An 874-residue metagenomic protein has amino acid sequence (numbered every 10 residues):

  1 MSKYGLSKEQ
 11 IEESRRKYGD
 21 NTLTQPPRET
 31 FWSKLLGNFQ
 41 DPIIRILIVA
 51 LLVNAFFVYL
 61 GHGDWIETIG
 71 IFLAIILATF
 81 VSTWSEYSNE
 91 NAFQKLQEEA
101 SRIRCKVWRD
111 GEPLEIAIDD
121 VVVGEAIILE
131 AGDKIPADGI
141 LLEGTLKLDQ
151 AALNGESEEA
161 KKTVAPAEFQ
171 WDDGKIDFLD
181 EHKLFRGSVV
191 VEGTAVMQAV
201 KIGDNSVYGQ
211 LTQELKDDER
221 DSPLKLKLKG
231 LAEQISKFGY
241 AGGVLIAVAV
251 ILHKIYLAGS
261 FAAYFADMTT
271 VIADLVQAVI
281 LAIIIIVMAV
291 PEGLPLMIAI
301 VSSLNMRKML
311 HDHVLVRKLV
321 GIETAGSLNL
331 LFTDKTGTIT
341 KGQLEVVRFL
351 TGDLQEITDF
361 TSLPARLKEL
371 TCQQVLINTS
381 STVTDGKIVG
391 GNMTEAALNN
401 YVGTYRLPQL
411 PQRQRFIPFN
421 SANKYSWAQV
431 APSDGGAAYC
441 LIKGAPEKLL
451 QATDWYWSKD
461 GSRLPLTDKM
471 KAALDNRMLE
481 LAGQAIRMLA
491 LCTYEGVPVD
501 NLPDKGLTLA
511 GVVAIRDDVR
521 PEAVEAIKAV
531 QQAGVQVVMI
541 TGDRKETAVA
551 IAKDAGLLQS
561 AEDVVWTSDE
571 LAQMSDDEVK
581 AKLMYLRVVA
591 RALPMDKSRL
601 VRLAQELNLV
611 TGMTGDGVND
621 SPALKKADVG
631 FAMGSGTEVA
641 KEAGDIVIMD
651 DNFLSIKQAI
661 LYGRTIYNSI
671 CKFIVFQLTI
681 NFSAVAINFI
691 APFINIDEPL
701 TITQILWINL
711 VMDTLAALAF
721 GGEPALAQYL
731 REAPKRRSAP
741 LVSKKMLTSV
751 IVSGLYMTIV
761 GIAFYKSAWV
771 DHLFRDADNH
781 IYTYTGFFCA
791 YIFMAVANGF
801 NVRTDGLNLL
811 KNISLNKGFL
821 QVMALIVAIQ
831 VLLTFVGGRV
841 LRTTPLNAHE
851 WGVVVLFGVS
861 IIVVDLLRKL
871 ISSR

Functional and structural regions predicted by a protein language model:
M1-P734, A739-V742, L755, F788 (+1 more regions): Conserved cytosolic headpiece of P-type ATPases
G63, T748-F764, F793: Alpha-helical transmembrane segments of multi-pass integral membrane proteins
W84-S85, F764-K766: Juxtamembrane cytosolic interface motif at the C-terminal end of transmembrane helices
P692-T701, Y765-Y782: Helix-coil boundary and interhelical linker segments in multi-pass alpha-helical membrane proteins
M712, M757-T758, T783-G799: Generic alpha-helical transmembrane segments
V802: A C-terminal functional module that forms or caps the active site or interfaces directly with catalytic machinery
